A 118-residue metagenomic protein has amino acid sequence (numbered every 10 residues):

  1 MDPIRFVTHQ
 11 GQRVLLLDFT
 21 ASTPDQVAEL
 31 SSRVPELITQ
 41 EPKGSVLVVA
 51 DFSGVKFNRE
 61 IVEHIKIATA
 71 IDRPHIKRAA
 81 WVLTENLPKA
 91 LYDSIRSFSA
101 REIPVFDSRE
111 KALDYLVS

Functional and structural regions predicted by a protein language model:
M1-S118: Amphipathic, Lys/Arg-enriched alpha-helical "gate/interface" segment within cytosolic domains that mediates
